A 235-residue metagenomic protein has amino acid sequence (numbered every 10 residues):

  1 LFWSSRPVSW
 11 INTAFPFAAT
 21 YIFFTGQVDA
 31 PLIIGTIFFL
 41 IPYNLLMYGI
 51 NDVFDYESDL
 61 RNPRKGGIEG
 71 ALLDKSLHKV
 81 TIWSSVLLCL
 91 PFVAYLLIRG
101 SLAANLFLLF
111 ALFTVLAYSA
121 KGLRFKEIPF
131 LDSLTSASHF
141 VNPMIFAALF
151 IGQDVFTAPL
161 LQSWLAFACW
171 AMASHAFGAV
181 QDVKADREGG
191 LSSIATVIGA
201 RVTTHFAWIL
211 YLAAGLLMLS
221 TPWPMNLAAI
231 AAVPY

Functional and structural regions predicted by a protein language model:
L1-Y235: Multi-pass alpha-helical membrane architecture of UbiA-family and related isoprenoid/lipid prenyltransferases
